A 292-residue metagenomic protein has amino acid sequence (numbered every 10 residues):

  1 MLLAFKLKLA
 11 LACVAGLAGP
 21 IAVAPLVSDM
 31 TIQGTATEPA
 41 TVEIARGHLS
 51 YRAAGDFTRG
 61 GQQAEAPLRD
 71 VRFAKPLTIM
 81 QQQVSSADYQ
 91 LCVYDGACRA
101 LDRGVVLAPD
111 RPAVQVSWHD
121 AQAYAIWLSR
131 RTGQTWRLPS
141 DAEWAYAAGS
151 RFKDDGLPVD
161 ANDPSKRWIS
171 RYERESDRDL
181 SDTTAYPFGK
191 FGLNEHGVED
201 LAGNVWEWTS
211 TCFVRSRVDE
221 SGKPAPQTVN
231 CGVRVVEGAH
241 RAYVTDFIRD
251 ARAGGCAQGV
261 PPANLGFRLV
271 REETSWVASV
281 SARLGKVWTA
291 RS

Functional and structural regions predicted by a protein language model:
L3-D29, L193-N194, T228-S292: Disulfide-stabilized, aromatic/cysteine-rich ligand-recognition loop
I32-A100, G203: A short glycine-rich, aromatic-capped structural motif
G34-E38, E43, E65, D70-F73 (+6 more regions): Extracellular/periplasmic catalytic domains that process cell-envelope and extracellular macromolecules
I44, L49-Y51, I79, A113 (+6 more regions): Bulky hydrophobic/aromatic "packing anchor" residues in well-ordered structure
L77, V84, Q90-L101, L128-Q134 (+2 more regions): Short capping motifs at secondary-structure boundaries
I79, Q83-V84, R111-H119, L138 (+1 more regions): Soluble non-cytosolic domains of exported or imported proteins
D102-R111: Short linear capping/connector segments at secondary-structure termini
L107, W118-D250: Functional-site microenvironments in short loops/helix caps that host divalent-cation chemistry
